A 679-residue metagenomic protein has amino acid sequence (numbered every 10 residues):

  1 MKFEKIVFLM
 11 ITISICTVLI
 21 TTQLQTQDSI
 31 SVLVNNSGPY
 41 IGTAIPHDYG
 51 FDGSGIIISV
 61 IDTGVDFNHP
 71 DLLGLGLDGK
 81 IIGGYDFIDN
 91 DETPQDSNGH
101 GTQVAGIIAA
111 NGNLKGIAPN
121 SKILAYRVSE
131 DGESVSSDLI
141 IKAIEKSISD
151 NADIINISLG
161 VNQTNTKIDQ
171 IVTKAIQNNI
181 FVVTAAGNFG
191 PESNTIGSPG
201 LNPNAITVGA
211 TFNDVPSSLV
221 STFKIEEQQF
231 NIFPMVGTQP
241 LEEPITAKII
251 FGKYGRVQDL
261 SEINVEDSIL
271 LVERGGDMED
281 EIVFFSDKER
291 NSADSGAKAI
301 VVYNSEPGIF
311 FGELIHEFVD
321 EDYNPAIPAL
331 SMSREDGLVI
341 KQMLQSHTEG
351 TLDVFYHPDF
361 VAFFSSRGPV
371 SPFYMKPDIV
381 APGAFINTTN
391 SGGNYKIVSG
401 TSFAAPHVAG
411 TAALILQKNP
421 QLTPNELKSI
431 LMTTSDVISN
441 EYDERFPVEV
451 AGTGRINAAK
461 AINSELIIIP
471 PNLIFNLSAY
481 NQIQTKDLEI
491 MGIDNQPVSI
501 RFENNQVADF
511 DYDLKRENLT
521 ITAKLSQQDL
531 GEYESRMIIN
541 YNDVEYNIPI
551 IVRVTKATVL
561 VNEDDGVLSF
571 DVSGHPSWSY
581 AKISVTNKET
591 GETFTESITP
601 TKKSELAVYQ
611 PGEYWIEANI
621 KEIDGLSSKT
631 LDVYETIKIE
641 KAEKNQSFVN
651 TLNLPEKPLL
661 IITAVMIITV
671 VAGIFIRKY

Functional and structural regions predicted by a protein language model:
Q23-V60, F67, I88-G99, S261 (+4 more regions): N-terminal domain-start motif of subtilase-like serine proteases
L24-T26, T195-G197, L201-P377, A381 (+1 more regions): Structured lumen-facing ectodomains of secretory-pathway proteins
N35-N36, I154, T207, I327-M343 (+2 more regions): C-terminal subdomain of the subtilisin-like protease fold in secreted/lumenal serine endopeptidases
H47-V60, V65-G83, D91-S136, Q177 (+4 more regions): Subtilisin-like serine protease catalytic core
S54, Y480-D487, E517, S526-M537: Short, solvent-exposed loop/turn segments enriched in Ser/Thr/Gly
I88-Q163, G209-D214, F251-Q258, N264 (+1 more regions): Subtilisin-like peptidase catalytic core
A105-I108, L124, V128-E130, T195-S198 (+3 more regions): Hydrolase catalytic cores
E441, I469, I493-T520, K582-G591 (+1 more regions): Surface-exposed binding patches on compact interaction domains or structured appendages
